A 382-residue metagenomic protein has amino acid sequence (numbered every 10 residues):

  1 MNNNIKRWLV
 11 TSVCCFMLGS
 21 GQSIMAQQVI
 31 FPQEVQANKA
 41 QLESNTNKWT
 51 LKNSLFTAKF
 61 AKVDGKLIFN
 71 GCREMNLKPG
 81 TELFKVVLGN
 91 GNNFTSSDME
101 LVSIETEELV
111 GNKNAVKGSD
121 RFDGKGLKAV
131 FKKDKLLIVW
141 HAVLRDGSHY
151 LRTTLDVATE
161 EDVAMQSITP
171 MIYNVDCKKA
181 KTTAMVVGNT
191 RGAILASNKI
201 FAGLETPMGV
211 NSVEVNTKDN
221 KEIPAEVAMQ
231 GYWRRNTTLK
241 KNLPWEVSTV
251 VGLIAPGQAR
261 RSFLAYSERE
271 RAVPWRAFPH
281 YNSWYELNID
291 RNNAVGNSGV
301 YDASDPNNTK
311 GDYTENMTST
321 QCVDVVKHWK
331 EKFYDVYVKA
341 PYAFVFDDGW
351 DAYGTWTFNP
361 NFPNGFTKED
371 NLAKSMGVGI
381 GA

Functional and structural regions predicted by a protein language model:
M1-K6: N-terminal secretory signal peptides that target proteins for export/translocation
T11-S20: Bacterial N-terminal signal peptides
Q22-A26: Sec/Tat signal peptide C-region and signal peptidase I cleavage site
Q27-Q28, P32, N45, K52 (+5 more regions): Beta-strand-rich recognition/accessory modules
I30-P32, T46-K128: Acidic-aromatic substrate-binding/catalytic surfaces of carbohydrate-active enzymes
A58, K125-A129, I138-W140, L151-T153 (+1 more regions): Hydrophobic residues positioned within well-ordered beta-strands of beta-sheet architectures
T81, G89, I172-T190: Solvent-exposed beta-hairpin/edge-strand motifs
Y281-A382: Aromatic-lined carbohydrate-binding/catalytic grooves of carbohydrate-active enzymes
